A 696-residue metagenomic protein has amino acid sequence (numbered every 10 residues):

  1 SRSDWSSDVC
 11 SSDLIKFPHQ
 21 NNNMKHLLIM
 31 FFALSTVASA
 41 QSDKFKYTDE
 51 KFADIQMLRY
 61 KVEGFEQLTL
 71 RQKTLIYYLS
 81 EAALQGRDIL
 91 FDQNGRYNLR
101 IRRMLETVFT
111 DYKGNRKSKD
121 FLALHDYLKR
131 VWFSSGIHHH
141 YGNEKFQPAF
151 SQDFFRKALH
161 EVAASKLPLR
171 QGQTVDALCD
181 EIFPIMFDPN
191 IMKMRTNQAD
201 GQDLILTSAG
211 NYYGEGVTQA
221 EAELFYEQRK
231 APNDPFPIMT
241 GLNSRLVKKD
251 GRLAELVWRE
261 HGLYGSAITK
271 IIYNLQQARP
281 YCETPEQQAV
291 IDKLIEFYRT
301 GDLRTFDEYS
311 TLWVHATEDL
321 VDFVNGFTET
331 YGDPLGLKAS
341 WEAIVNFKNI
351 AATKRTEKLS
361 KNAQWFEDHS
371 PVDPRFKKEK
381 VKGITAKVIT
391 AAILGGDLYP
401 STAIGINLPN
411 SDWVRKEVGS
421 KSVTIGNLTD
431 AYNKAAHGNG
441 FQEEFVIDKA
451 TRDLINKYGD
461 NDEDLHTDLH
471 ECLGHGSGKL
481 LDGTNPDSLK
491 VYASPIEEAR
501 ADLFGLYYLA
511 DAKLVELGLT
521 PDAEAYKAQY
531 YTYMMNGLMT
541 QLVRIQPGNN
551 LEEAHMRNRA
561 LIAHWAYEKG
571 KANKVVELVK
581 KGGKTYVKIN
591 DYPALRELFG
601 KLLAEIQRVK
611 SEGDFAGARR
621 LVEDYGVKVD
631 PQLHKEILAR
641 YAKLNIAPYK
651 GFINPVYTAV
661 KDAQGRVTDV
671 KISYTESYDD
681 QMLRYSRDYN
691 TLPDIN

Functional and structural regions predicted by a protein language model:
S1-D13: Single conserved hydrophobic/aromatic residue that forms the stacking wall/gate of nucleotide- or nucleobase-binding
D43-M104: N-terminal-proximal low-complexity accessory segments that begin disordered and transition into the first
K61, L506-V609: Long, well-structured alpha-helical subdomains associated with metal-dependent extracellular/ecto-lumenal hydrolases
T69, T284, S494-D511: An active-site-proximal "capping" alpha-helix that borders the catalytic cofactor pocket
D126-V247, G251-D453, G459: Contiguous, non-catalytic segments that form substrate-binding/exosite surfaces or channel walls
C472-T484, Y508, A512: Catalytic Zn2+-binding segment of zinc metalloproteases
G478-A499: Post-HEXXH active-site segment of zinc metalloproteases
D591, L595-N696: Extended, compositionally biased alpha-helical segments that mediate assembly or anchoring
